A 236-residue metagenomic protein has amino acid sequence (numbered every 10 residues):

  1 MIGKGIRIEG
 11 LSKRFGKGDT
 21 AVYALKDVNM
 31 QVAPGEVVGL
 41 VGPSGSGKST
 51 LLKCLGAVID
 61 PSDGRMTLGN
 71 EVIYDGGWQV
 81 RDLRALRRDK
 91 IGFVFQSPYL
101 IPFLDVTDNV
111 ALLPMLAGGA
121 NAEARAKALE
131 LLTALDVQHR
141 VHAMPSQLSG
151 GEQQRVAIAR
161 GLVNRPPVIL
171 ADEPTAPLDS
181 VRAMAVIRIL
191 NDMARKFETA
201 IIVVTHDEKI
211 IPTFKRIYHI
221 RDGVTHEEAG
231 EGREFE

Functional and structural regions predicted by a protein language model:
G56: Helix-to-loop junction immediately C-terminal to a conserved catalytic motif
G64-D75: Conserved ABC transporter NBD signature motif
I73-G92: ABC ATPase NBD coupling module
L104-L113: Short coil-to-helix segment of the ABC ATPase nucleotide-binding domain corresponding to the Q-loop/switch region
M144-Q154: Conserved ABC ATPase signature
V163-P167: A short, proline-enriched helix->beta-strand linker immediately N-terminal to the Walker B motif in ABC-type P-loop
I169-D172: Catalytic Walker B motif of ABC-type/P-loop ATPase nucleotide-binding domains
